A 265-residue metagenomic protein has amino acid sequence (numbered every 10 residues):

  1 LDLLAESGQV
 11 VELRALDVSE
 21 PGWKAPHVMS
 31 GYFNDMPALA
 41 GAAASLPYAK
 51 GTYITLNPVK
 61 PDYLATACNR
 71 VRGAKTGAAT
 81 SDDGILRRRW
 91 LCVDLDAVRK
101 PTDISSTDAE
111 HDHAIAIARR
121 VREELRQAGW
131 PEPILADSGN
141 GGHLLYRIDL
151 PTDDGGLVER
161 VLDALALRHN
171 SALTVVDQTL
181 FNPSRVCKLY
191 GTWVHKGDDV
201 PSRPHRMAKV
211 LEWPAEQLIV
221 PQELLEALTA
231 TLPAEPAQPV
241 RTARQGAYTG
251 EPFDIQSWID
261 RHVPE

Functional and structural regions predicted by a protein language model:
L1-L4, A40-P47, V71, V121-G129 (+1 more regions): Hydrophobic, Leu/Ile/Phe/Ala-enriched alpha-helical segments that form helix-helix packing faces
L1-W90, A97-I104, R185: DNA replication initiation on ssDNA origins
G8-V11, L16, L125-A136: Short, glycine- and small/hydrophobic-rich beta-strand elements in well-ordered beta-sheets
E20, K24, R89-A128, G139-R168 (+2 more regions): Modules that initiate DNA replication and primer synthesis
Y53-N57, N170-F181: Conserved short beta-strand edge segments in small beta-sheet-based binding/regulatory domains
G77-T80, W130-P131, T174: Eukaryotic intrinsically disordered and solvent-exposed regulatory patches
E132-N140, D177-N182: Short beta-strand
V175-Q217: C-terminal polymerase-core module
